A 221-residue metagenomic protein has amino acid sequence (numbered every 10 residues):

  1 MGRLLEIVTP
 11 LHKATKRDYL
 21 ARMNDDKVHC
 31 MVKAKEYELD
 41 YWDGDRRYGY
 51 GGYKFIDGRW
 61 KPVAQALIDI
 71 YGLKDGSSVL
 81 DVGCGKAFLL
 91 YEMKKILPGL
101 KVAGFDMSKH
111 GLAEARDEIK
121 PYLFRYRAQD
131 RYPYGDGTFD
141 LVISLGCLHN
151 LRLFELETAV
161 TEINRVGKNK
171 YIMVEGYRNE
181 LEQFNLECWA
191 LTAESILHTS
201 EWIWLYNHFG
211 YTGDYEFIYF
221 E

Functional and structural regions predicted by a protein language model:
M1-Y71, D75-G135, L151-R165, N169-E221: Class I (Rossmann-like) S-adenosyl-L-methionine-dependent methyltransferase catalytic domain, capturing the SAM-binding
I143: A conserved beta-strand element that flanks and buttresses the S-adenosyl-L-methionine
C147: Hydrophobic adenine-recognition pocket in adenosine-nucleotide-binding enzymes
